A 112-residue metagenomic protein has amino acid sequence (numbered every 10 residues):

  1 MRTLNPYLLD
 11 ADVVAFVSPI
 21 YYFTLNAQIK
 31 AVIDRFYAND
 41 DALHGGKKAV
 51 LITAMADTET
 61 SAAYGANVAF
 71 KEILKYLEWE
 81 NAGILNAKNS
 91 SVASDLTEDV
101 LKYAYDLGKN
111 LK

Functional and structural regions predicted by a protein language model:
M1-K75: Helix-loop-strand module that forms the ligand-binding subsite of alpha/beta enzymes
V68-K112: Glycine-rich phosphate/pyrophosphate-binding loop and the adjoining helix
